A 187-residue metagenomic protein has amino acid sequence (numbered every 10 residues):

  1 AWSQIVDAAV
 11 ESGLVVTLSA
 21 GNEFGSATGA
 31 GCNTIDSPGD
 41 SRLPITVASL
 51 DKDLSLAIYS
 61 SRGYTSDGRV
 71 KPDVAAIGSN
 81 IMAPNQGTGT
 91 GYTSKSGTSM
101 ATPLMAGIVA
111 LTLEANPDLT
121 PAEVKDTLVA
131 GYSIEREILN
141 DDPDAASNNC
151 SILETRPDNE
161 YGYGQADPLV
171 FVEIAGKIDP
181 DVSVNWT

Functional and structural regions predicted by a protein language model:
A1-L18, G29-A48, I58-A76, T120 (+1 more regions): Mature extracellular/periplasmic domains of secretome proteins
Q4, L54, M100-P103, G107 (+3 more regions): Generic recognition of stable, solvent-exposed alpha-helical segments in well-folded globular domains
V15, G21-G25, K52, N80: Catalytic metal-binding/acid-base residues of hydrolase active sites
G21, G97-S99, G162, D167: Residue-level detector of functionally special positions within alpha-helical transmembrane segments of multi-pass
F24, G89, E173: Positions that flank functional sites
D36-E114: Extracellular S/T/G-rich loop segment that most often corresponds to the catalytic His/Ser-adjacent loop
E114-T187: C-terminal subdomain of the subtilisin-like protease fold in secreted/lumenal serine endopeptidases
